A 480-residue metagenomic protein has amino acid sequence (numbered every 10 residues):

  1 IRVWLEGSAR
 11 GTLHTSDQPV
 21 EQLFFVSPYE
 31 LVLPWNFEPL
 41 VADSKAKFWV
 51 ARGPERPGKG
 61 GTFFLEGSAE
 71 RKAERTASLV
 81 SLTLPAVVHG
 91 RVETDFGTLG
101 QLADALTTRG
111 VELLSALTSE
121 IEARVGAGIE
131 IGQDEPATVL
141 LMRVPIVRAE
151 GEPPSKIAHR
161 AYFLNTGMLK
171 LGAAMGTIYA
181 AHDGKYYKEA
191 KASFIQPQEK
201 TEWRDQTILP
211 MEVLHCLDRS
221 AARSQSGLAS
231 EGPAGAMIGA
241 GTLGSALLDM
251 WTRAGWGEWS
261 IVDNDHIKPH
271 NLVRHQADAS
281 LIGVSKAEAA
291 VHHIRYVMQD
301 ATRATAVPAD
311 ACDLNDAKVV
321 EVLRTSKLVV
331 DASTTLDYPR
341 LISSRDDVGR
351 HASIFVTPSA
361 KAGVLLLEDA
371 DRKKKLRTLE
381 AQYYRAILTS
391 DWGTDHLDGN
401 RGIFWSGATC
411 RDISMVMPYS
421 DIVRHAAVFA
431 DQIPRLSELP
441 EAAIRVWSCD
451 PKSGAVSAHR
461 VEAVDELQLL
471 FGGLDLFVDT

Functional and structural regions predicted by a protein language model:
R2-Q18: Glycine-centered motif in EGF-like
V26-P233: Glycine/serine-rich phosphate-binding loop and adjoining beta1-alpha1 elements at the start of nucleotide-handling
I195-L214, S437-T480: Phosphate-binding loop/pocket of nucleotide- and phosphate-handling active sites
S224-H266: Glycine-rich adenosine-cofactor-binding loop
H266-D300: Glycine-rich phosphate-binding loop and adjoining beta1-alpha1-beta2 segment of Rossmann-like nucleotide-binding folds
V297-A317: S-adenosyl-L-methionine
L328-D369: ADP-ribose/adenylate-binding Rossmann-like module
V356-A458: Adenosine-phosphate binding glycine-rich loop
